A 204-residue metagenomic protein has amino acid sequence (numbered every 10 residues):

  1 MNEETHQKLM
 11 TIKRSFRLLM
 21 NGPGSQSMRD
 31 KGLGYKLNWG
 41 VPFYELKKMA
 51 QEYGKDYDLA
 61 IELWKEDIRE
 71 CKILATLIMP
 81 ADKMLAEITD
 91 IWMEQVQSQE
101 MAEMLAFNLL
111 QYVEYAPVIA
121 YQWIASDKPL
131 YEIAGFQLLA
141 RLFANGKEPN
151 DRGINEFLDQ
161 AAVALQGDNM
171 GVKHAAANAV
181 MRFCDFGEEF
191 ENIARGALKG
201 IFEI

Functional and structural regions predicted by a protein language model:
M1-I204: Alpha-helical scaffold domains
